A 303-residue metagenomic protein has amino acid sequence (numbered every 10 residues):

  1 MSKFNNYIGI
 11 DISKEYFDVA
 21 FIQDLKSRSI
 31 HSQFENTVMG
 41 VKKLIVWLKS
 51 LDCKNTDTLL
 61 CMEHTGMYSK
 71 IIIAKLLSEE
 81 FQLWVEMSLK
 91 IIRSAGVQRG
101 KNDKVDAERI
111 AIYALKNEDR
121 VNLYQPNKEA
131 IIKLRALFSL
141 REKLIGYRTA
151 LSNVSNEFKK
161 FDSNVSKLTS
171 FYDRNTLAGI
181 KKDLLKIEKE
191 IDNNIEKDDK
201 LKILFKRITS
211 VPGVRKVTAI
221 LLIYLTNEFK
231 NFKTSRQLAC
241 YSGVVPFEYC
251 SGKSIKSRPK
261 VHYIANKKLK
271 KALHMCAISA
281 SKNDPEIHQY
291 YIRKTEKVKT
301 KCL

Functional and structural regions predicted by a protein language model:
S2-Q23, I110: Gly/Thr-rich phosphate-binding beta-strand-loop-beta motif of the actin/hexokinase/Hsp70
S13-K42: Short glycine-rich, Thr/Ser-proximal phosphate-binding strand/loop in the N-terminal lobe of ATP-dependent enzymes
K14, G66, K90: Short, glycine/acidic-enriched loop or turn micro-motifs at the edges of active sites
M39-L59: Short, basic/hydrophobic alpha-helical segments
C61-I71: Acidic, metal-coordinating catalytic cores used for nucleic-acid/nucleotide bond scission and strand-transfer chemistry
A74-L77, E86-R207: Long, charge-rich intrinsically disordered scaffolds of nucleic-acid metabolism proteins
K216, L222-L303: Phosphate-backbone recognition surface of nucleic-acid-processing proteins
